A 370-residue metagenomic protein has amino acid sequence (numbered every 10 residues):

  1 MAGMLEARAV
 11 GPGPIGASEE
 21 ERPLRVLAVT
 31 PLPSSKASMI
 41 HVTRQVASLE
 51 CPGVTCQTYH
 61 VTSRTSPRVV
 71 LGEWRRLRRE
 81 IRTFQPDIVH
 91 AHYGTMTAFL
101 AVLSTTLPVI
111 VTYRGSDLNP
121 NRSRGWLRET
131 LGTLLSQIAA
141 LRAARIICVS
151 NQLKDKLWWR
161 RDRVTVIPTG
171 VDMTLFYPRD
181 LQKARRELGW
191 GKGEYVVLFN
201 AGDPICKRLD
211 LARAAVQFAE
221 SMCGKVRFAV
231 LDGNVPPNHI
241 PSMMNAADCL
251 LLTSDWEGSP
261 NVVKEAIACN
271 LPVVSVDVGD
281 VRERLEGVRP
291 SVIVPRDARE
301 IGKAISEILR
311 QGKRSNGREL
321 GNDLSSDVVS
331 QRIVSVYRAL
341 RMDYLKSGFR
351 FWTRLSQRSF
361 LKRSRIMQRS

Functional and structural regions predicted by a protein language model:
L27, W190-K207, R213-V216: Conserved donor-binding/catalytic core segment of Leloir-type glycosyltransferases
R78-R79, R128-R145: Membrane-proximal helix-turn-helix segments that form the acceptor-binding/catalytic region of lipid-linked
Q137-V166, V171-L175: A short, active-site helix/loop in glycosyltransferases that binds the activated sugar's phosphate group
A140, S242-A247: Short alpha-helical donor nucleotide-sugar binding micro-motif in glycosyltransferases
W158, V171-E187, G193: Acidic anion/phosphate-binding donor-loop and adjacent secondary structure in glycosyltransferase catalytic cores
D255: Aromatic "clamp/platform" in nucleotide-sugar-dependent glycosyltransferases that forms part of the donor/acceptor
P272-S275: Short hydrophobic beta-strand element within catalytic cores of glycosyltransferases and related nucleotide-activated
G287-R299, S306-Q311: Conserved acidic donor-binding segment of nucleotide-sugar-dependent glycosyltransferases
